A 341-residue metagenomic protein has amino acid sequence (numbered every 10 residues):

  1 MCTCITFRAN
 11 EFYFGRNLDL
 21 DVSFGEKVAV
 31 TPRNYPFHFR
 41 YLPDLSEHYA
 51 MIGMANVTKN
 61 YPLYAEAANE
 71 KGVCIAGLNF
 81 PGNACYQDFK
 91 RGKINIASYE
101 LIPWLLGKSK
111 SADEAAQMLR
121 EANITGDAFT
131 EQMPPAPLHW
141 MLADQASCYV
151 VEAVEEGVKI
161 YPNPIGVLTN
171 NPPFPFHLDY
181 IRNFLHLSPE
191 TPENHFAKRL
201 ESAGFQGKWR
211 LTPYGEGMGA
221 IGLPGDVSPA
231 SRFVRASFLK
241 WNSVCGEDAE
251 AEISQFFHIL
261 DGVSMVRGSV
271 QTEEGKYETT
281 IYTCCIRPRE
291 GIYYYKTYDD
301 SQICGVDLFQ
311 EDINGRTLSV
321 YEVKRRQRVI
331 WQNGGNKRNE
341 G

Functional and structural regions predicted by a protein language model:
M1-K93, E121, G126, V320-K324 (+1 more regions): A contiguous strand-loop segment
M1-Y13, D127-A128, P135-A136, Q145-S147 (+1 more regions): C-terminus-biased signal that marks the final domain/tail of proteins
Y13-G15, C74-A76, M141, V150 (+1 more regions): Structural recognition of the beta-strand scaffold that forms the well-ordered cores of secreted hydrolase catalytic
F14, I75-G77, I160, Y293-K296: Short hydrophobic/aromatic-rich beta-strand segments that constitute the beta-sheet cores of beta-sandwich/beta-barrel
L20-V22, P81-N83, E156-K159, G166 (+1 more regions): Short, surface-exposed beta-strand-loop junctions and turns on beta-sheet-rich folds
V28, A68, Y149-A153, C284: Broad, structure-driven detector of short, well-ordered beta-strand segments within folded domains
G92-A128, A249-F257: Proteins synthesized as precursors that undergo proteolytic processing into mature forms
R120-K159: Catalytic cofactor-binding cores of redox enzymes
